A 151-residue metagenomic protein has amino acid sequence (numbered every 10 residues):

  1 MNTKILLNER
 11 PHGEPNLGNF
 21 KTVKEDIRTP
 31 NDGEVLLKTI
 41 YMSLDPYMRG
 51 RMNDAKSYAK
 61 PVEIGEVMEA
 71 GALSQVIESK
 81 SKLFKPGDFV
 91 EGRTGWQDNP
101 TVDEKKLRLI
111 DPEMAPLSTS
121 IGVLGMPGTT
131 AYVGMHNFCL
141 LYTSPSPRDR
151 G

Functional and structural regions predicted by a protein language model:
M1-T3: Extreme N-terminal starter segment of soluble prokaryotic enzymes
H12-L17, P46: Short N-terminal binding/cap micro-motifs at the start of the first secondary-structure element
P15-D26: Short glycine/threonine/proline-enriched tight-turn/helix- or strand-capping micro-motif at secondary-structure
D26-L44, M52-W96: Glycine-rich beta-strand-centered segment in the early N-terminal region that forms part of a ligand/cofactor-binding
P86-G92, R108-A115: Phosphate/diphosphate ligand-binding glycine-rich loop within oxidoreductases
R93, E113-N137: A glycine-rich, Thr/Ser-enriched phosphate-binding loop motif common to dinucleotide/cofactor-binding enzymes
R93-K106: A structural motif shared across PLP-dependent enzymes of the aminotransferase-like
Y142-G151: Conserved small/polar residues in nucleotide/adenosyl-binding loops
